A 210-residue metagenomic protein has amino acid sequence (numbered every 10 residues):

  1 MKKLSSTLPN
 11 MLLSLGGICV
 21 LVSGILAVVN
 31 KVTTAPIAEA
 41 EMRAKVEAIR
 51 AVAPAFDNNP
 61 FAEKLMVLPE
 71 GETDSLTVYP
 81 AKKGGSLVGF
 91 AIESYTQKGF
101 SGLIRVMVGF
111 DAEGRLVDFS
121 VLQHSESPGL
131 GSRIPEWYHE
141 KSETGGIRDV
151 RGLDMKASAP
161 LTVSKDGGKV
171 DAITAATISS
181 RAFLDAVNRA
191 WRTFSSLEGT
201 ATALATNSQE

Functional and structural regions predicted by a protein language model:
K2-E210: Flexible, solvent-exposed loop/hinge segments and secondary-structure transition points
